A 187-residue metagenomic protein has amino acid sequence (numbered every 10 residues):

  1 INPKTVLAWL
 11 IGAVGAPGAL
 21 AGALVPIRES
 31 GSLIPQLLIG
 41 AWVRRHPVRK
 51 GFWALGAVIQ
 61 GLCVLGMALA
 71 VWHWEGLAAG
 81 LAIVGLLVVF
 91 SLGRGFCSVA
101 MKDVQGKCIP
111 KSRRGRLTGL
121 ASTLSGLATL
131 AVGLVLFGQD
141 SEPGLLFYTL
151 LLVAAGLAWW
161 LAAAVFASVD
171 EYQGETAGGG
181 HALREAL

Functional and structural regions predicted by a protein language model:
I1-I34, I39, V43, K50-Q60 (+1 more regions): Helix-loop boundary and gating motifs at the non-cytosolic
A8-A16, G40-H46, A68-W74, G126-L152: Transmembrane alpha-helix termini and helix-breaking/packing motifs in multi-pass membrane transporters
A21, F52, L117, Y148-A154: Alpha-helical transmembrane segments of multi-pass secondary-active solute transporters
E29-Q36, C63, T118-F137: Glycine-rich segments within core transmembrane alpha-helices of 12-TM secondary carriers
C63-A70, L77-C97: Hydrophobic core of transmembrane alpha-helices in multi-pass small-molecule transporters, especially MFS/SLC-type
V88-T123: Cytoplasmic helix-loop-helix junction between adjacent transmembrane helices in 12-TM secondary transporters
G93, L136-F137, G156-E175: C-terminal membrane-cytosol helix-exit motif in multi-pass small-molecule transporters
E171-L187: Juxtamembrane intracellular "pre-TM" segments in multi-pass secondary transporters
